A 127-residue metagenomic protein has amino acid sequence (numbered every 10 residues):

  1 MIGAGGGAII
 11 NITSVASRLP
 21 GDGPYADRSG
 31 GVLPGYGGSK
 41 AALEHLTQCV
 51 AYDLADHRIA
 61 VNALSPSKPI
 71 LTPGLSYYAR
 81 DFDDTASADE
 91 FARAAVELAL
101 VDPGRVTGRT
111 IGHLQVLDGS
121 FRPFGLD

Functional and structural regions predicted by a protein language model:
A4-G5, S39-K40, D84-S87: Short alpha-helix in the Rossmann-fold core of NAD(P)-dependent oxidoreductases
A4-G7, V101: Residue-level signal for short amphipathic helical patches enriched in basic/charged and nearby hydrophobic residues
A8-A42, T47-D56, K68-I70: Catalytic loop of short-chain dehydrogenase/reductase
G21-P24, P73-Y77, S120-G125: Short aromatic-enriched loop/helix-cap "lid" or pocket-rim segments at secondary-structure transitions that line
R28-L33, P73-E90: Catalytic Tyr-x(3-8)-Lys segment
D56, A63, R80-D127: C-terminal helical subdomain
I59-A79: Flexible, glycine-rich beta-alpha linker
